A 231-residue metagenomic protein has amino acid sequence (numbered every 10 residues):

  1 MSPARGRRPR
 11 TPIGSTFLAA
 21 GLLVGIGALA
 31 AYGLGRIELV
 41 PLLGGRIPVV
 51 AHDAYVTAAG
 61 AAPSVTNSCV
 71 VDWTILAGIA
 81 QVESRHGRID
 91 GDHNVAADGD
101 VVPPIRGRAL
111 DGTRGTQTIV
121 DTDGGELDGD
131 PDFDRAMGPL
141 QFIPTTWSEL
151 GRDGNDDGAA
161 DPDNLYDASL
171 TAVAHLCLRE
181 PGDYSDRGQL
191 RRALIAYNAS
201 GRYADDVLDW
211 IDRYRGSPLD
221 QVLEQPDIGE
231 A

Functional and structural regions predicted by a protein language model:
M1-P9, P226-A231: Actinobacteria-biased recognition of intrinsically disordered, low-complexity terminal regions
S2-P3, R10-P63: N-terminal export signals and maturation junctions of secreted/periplasmic proteins
P9, F17, V24, A28-A30 (+4 more regions): Polar low-complexity intrinsically disordered regions enriched in Ser/Thr and small residues
L39-A231: Catalytic glycan-binding domains that act on GlcNAc-containing polysaccharides
